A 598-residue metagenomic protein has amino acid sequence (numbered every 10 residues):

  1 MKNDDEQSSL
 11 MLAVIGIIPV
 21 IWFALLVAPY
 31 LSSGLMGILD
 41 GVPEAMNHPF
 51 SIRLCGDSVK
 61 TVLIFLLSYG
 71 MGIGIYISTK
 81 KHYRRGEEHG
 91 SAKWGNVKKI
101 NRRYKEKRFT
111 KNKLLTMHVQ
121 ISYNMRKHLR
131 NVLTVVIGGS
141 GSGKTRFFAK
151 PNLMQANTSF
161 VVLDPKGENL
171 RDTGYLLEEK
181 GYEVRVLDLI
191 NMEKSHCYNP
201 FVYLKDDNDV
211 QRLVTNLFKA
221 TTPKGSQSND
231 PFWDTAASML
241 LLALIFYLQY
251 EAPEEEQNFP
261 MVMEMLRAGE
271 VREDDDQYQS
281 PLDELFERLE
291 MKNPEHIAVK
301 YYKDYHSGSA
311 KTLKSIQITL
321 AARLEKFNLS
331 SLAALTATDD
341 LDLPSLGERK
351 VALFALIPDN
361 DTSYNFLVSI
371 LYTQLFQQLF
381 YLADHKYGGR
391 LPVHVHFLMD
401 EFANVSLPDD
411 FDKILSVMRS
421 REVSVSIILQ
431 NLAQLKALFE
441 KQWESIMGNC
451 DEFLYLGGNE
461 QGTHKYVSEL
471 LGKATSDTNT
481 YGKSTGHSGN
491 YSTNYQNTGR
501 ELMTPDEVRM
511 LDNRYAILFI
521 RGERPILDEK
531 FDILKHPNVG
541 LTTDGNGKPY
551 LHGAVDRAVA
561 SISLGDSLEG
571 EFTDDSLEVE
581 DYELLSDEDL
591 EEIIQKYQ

Functional and structural regions predicted by a protein language model:
M1-S142, R146-P151, E193, K473 (+3 more regions): Basic- and hydrophobic-enriched, low-structure N-terminal and domain-boundary segments that flank ATP-binding catalytic
H48, V59-N112, D207-L217, M261-A268 (+4 more regions): Short alpha-helical interface patches
K93-N101, N112, T116-R126, R146-F147 (+7 more regions): A broad, low-specificity signal for short, low-complexity segments enriched in glycine/proline and polar/charged
R130-V423, L438, Q442, D506-L527 (+1 more regions): P-loop NTPase motor domains
L176-L177, P200-Y203, K441-S445, E469-A474 (+1 more regions): Short secondary-structure boundary/capping segments
I357, D361, E401, L429 (+3 more regions): Short loop or secondary-structure boundary microenvironments that flank and position key functional residues
L415-I517: Conserved ATP-driven motor cores of ASCE-family P-loop NTPases powering translocation/secretion/packaging/pilus
